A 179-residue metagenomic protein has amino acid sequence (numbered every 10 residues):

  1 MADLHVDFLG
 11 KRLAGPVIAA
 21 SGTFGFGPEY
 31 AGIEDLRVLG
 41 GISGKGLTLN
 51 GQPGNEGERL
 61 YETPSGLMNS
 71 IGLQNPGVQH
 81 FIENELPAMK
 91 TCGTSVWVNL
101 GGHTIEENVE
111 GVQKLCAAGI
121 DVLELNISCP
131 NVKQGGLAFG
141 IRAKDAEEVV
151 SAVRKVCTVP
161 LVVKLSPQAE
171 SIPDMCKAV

Functional and structural regions predicted by a protein language model:
M1-S95: N-terminal capping/small domains of soluble enzymes
P16-V17, G72, V98-N99, G136-L137 (+1 more regions): Short, contiguous strand/loop micro-motifs
A19, I42, F81, V98 (+3 more regions): Conserved, mostly hydrophobic/aromatic
G32, L36, H103-V179: Alpha/beta enzyme core
G46, L100, I127: Glycine-rich, histidine-containing beta strand-loop boundary motifs that form or position
L73, G77, L100, P167: Catalytic cores of large soluble enzymes that bind and process phosphate-bearing ligands
G93-N99, E106: Short secondary-structure capping/junction motifs at helix and strand boundaries
